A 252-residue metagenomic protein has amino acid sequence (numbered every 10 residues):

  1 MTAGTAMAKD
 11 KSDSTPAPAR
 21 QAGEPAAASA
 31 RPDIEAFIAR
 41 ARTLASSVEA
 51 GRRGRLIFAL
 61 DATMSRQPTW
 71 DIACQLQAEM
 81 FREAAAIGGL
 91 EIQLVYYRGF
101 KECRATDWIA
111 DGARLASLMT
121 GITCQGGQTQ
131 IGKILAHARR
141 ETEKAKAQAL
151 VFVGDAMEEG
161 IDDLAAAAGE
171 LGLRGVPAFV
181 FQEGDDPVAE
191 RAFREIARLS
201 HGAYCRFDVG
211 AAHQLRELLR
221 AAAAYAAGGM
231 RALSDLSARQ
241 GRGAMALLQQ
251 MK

Functional and structural regions predicted by a protein language model:
T2-I57, M64-D71, A86-G88: Acidic, polar low-complexity linker/tail segments
G51-D107, I134, A149-V153: Von Willebrand factor
F58-D61, A147-G160, A178, Q182-G184 (+1 more regions): DG-centered beta-turn motif at the end of beta-strands
D107-T120, A197-V209: Acidic, Ser/Thr-rich peripheral helices and adjacent loops at domain boundaries
D111-A149, M157-D162, G184-R194: Von Willebrand factor
D163-A167: Charged helix-capping and loop-helix junction motifs
R174, A192, L199-S200: Short, structured coil segments at secondary-structure junctions
S200, Y204-K252: C-terminal "exit" segments of structured domains
